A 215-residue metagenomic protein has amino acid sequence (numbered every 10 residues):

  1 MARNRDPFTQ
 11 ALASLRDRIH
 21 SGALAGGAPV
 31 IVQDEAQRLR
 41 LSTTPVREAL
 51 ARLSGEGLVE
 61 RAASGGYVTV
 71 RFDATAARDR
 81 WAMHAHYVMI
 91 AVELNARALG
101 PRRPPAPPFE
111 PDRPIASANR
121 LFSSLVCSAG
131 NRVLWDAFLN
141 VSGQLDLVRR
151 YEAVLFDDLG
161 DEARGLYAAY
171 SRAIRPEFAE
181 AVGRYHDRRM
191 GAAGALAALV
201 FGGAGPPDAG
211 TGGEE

Functional and structural regions predicted by a protein language model:
M1, L50, A106-E110, V126-G130 (+2 more regions): A ubiquitous short alpha-helical element
M1-E93, R97, G202, G213-E214: Short linear motifs at protein or domain termini
R5, T43, R47, A74-W81 (+5 more regions): Amphipathic, non-membrane alpha-helical segments in soluble helical-bundle scaffolds
D17, L24, E48, S54-G55 (+5 more regions): Short leucine-rich amphipathic alpha-helices used at interfaces
G26-A28, A62, R103-P104, L134-F138 (+1 more regions): Short, hydrophobic secondary-structure boundary micro-motifs
V70-G130, G165-A181: All-alpha effector-binding/dimerization core of bacterial HTH-type transcriptional repressors
M83-L94, R120-G160, H186-A195: Hydrophobic, amphipathic alpha-helical faces that serve as interaction scaffolds
Y151-E215: C-terminal all-alpha effector/ligand-binding and dimerization domain of prokaryotic HTH-type transcriptional repressors
